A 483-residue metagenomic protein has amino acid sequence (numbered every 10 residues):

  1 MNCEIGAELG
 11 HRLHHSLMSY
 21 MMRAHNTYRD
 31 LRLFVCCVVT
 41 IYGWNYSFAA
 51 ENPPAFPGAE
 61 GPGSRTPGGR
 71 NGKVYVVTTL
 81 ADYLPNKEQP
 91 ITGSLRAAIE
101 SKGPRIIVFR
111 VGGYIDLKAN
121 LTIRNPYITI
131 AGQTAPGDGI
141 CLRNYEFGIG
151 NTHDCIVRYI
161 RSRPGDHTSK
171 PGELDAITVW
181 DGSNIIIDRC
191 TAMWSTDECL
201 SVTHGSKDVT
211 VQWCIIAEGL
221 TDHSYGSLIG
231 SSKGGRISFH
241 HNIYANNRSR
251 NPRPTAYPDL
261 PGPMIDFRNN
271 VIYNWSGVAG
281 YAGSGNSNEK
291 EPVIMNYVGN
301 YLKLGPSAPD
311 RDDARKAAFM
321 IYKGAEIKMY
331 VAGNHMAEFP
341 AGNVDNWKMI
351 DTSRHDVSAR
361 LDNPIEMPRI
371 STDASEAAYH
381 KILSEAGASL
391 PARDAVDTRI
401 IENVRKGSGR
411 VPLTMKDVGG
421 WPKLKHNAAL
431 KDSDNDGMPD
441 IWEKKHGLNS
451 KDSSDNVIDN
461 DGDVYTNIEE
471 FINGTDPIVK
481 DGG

Functional and structural regions predicted by a protein language model:
S47-E51: Boundary at the C-terminal end of the N-terminal hydrophobic targeting segment
P54-I107, D455: Acidic Gly/Asp/Thr-rich repetitive segments characteristic of extracellular carbohydrate-active and adhesion proteins
I91-G103, Y114-T129, G139-R158, P164-S183: Extracellular beta-strand-rich solenoid/capping regions of secreted or surface-exposed proteins that bind or remodel
Y127, A131-G132, H153-D166, S183-T196 (+4 more regions): Right-handed parallel beta-helix
Q133-I140, I160, K451-D455: Extracellular beta-strand-rich, repetitive "passenger/adhesive" scaffolds that bind or process carbohydrates
L142-F147, S169-T178, W194-T203, L220-S231 (+3 more regions): Extracellular beta-strand/beta-solenoid scaffold signature
Y257-K416: Extracellular beta-rich repeat passengers
K416-G483: Extracellular calcium-associated, cysteine-rich motifs in secreted modular proteins
